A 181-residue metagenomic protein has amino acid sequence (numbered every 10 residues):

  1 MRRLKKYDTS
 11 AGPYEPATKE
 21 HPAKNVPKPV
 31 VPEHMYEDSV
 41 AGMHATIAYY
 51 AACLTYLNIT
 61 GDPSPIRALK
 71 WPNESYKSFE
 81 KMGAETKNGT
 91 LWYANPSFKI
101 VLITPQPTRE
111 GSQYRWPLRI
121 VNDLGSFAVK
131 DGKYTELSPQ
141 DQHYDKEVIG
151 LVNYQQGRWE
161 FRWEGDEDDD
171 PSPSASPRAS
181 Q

Functional and structural regions predicted by a protein language model:
M1-K28, A175-Q181: Amphipathic, hydrophobic N-terminal targeting peptides for secretion and organelle import
M1-K5, T108-Q181: Exposed beta-sheet edge and beta->alpha loop/turn motif
T18-A94: Core segments of small alpha/beta cavity-forming domains
K19, I103, R119-V121: Structured loops at beta-to-helix junctions and adjacent beta-edge loops in soluble globular domains
N58, I100-V101, E167: Amphipathic alpha-helical interaction segments
G83-T86, A94-P96, K133-T135, R178-S180: Short, charged/polar low-complexity linear motifs in solvent-exposed/disordered segments
K87-P107: A short, amphipathic edge element
